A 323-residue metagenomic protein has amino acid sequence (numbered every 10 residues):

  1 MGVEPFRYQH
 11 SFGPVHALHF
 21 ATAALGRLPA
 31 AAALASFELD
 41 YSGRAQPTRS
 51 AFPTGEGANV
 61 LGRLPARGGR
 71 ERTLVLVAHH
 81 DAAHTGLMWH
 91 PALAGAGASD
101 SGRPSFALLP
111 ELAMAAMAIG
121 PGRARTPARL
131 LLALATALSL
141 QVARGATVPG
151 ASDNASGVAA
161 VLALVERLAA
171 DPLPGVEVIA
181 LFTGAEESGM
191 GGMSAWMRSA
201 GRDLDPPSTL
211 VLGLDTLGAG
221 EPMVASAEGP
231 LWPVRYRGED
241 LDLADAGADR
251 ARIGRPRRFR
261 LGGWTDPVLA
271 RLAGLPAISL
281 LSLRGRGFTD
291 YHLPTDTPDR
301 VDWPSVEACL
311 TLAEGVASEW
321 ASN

Functional and structural regions predicted by a protein language model:
M1-N323: Secretory-pathway/membrane protein signature
